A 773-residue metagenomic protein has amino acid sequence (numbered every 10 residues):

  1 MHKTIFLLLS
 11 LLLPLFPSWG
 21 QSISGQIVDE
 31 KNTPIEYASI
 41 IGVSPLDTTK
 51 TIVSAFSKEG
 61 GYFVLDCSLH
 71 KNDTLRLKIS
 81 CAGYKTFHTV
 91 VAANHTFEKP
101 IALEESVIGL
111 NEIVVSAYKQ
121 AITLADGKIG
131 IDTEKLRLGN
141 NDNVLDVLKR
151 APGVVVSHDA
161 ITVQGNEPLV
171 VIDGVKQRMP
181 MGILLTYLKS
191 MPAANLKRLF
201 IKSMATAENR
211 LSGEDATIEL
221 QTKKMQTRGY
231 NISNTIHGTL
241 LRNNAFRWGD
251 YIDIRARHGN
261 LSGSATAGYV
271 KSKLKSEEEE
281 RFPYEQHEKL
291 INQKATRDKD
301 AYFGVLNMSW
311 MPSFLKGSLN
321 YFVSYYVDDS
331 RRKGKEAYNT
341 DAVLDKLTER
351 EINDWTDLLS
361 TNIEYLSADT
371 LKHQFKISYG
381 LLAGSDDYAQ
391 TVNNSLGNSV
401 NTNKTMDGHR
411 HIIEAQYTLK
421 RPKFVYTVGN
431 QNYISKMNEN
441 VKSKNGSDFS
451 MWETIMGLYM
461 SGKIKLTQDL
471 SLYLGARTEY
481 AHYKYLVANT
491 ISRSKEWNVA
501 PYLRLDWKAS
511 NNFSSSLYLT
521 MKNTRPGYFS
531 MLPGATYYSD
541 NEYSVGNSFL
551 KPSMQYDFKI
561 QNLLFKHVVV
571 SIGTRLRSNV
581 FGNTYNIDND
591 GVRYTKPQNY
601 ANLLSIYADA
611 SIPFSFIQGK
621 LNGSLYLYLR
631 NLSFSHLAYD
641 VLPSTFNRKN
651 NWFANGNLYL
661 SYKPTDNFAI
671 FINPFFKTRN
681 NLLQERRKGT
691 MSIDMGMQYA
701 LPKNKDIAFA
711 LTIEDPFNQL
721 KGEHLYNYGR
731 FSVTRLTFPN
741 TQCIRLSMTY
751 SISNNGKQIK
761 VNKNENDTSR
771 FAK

Functional and structural regions predicted by a protein language model:
I41-V43, K78-Y84, T96-K135, V156-H158 (+2 more regions): Short, acidic, small-residue-rich periplasmic hinge/interaction motif at the N-terminus of Gram-negative outer-membrane
L46-Y62: Short, acidic Ser/Thr/Gly-rich low-complexity loop/linker segments typical of extracellular and cell-surface proteins
E98-A102, V144-V147, L184-T186, L211-I236 (+1 more regions): N-terminal periplasmic accessory domains that precede and gate Gram-negative outer-membrane beta-barrel machines
L145-P180, E208: Extracytoplasmic beta-strand/coil segments of soluble accessory domains associated with Gram-negative outer-membrane
Q177-M204, I252, G304: Short acidic/polar hinge/loop motifs at secondary-structure boundaries that mediate gating or recognition
R242-N244, K294-D300, E349-D357, N398-H409 (+8 more regions): Replace "Gram-negative outer membrane beta-barrel proteins" with "bacterial and organellar outer membrane beta-barrel
A301-S330, E349-A488, S492, D506-S516 (+4 more regions): Face-selective signature of the C-terminal outer-membrane beta-barrel domain
R493-S494, N523-S571, L576-S578, Y594-Y607 (+2 more regions): Outer-membrane beta-barrel signature, preferentially recognizing the C-terminal barrel domain of Gram-negative
